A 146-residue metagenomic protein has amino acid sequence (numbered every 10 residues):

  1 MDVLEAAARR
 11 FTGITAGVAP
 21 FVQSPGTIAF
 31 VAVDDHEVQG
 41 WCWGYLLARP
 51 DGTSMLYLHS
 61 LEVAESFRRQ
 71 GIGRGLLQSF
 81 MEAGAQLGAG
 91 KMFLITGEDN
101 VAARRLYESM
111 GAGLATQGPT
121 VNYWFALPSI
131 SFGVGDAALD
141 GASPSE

Functional and structural regions predicted by a protein language model:
M1-T53, H59, A64, L77-Q78 (+2 more regions): Acetyl-CoA-dependent GNAT
W41, G97-E98: Short amphipathic helical patch at the helix-1/turn junction of helix-turn-helix
A48, F67, E98: Flexible, active-site-proximal loop/turn residues at the rims of small-molecule/cofactor binding pockets and catalytic
V63, R69-E82, R105-M110: Conserved acetyl-CoA-binding loop-helix of GNAT-fold acetyltransferases
R74, G90, E98-W124: Conserved active-site alpha-helix within GNAT-family acetyltransferase domains
G84-I95: Conserved GNAT acetyl-CoA-binding A-motif
G113, P119-E146: Terminal substrate-recognition subdomain of acyl/acetyltransferases
